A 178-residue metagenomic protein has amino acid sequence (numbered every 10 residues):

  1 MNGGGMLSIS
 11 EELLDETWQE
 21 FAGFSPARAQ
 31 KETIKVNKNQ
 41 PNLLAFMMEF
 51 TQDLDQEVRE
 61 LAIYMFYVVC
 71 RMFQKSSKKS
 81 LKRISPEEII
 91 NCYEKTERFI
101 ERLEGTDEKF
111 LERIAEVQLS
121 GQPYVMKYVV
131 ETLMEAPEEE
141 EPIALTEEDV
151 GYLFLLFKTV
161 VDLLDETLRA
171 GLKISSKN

Functional and structural regions predicted by a protein language model:
N2-L7, E11-N178: Long compositionally biased, domain-poor regions of proteins
